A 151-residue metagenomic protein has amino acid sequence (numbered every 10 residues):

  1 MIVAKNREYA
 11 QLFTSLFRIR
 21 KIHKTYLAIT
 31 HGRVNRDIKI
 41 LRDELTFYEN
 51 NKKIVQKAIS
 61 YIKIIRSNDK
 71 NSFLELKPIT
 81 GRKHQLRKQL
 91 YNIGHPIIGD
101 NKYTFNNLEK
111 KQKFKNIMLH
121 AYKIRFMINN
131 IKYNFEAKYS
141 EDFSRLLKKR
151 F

Functional and structural regions predicted by a protein language model:
M1-F151: RNA pseudouridine synthases
